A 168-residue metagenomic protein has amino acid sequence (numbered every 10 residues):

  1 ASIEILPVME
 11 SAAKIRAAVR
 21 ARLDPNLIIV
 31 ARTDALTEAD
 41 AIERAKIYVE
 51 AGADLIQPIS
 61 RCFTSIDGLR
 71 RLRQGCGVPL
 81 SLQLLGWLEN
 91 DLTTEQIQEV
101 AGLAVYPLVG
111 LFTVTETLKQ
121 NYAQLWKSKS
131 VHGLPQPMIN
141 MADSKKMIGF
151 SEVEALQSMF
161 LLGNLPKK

Functional and structural regions predicted by a protein language model:
A1-L82, N90-Y106, F112-T113, K119 (+2 more regions): Alpha/beta enzyme core
L85: Histidine-centered beta-alpha loop that forms part of the nucleotide-sugar donor binding/catalytic region in diverse
L111-V114, S151: Substrate-binding cleft of secreted/luminal carbohydrate-active enzymes
L125-K168: Flexible C-terminal active-site loop/helix
